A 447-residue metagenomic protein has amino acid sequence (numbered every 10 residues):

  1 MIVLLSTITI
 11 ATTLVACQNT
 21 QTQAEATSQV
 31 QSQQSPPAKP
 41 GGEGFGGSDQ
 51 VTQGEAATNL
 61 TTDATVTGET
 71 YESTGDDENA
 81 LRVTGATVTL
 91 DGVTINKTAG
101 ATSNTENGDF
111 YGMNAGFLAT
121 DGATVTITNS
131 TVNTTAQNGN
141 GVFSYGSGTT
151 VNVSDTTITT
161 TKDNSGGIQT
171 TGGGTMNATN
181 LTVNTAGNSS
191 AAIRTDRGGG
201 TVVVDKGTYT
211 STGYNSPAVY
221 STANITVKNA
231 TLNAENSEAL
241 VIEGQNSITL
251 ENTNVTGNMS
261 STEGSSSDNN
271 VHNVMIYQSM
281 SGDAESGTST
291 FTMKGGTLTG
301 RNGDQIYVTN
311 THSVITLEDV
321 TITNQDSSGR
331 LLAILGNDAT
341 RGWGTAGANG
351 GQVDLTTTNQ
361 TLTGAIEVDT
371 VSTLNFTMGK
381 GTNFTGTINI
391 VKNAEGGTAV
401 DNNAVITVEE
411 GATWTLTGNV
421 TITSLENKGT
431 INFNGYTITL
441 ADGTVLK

Functional and structural regions predicted by a protein language model:
T13-A16: C-terminal motif of bacterial Sec signal peptides marking the signal peptidase cleavage site
Q18-T20: Bacterial signal peptide processing site
G41-E55, G75-R82, N104-L118, A136-S144 (+9 more regions): Extracellular beta-strand/beta-solenoid scaffold signature
G41-N104, F433, I438-L440, V445-K447: N-terminal segments that cap or nucleate solenoid repeat domains
D63-G68, T87-V93, T124-N129, T150-T156 (+15 more regions): All-beta strand scaffolds that present successive hydrophobic residues in beta-strands
T70-S73, T94-G100, T131-T134, T157-D163 (+10 more regions): Beta-rich extracellular carbohydrate-active architectures
T84-T161, Q169-N180: Post-signal-peptide, soluble extracytosolic/periplasmic N-terminal scaffold domains of envelope/secretory systems
V400-I406, L416-E426, T439-L440: Surface-exposed loop/turn positions within long extracellular repeat scaffolds, especially the passenger domains
